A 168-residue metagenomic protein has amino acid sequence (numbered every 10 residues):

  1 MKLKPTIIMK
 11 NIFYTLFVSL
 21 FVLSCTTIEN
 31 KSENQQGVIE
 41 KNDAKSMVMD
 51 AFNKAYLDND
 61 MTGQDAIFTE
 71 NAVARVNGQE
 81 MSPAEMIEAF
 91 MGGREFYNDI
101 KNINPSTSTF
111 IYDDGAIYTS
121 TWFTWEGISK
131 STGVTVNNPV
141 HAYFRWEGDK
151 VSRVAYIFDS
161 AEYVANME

Functional and structural regions predicted by a protein language model:
M1-I39: Bacterial Sec-dependent N-terminal signal peptides
C25-M61: Short, low-complexity N-terminal intrinsically disordered segments enriched in polar/charged residues
F52, G63-D65, A72, M86 (+3 more regions): Hydrophobic pocket/interface hotspot
D60-Y112, I117: A solvent-exposed, acidic/Ser-Thr-rich amphipathic alpha-helical stretch
G78, F123-W125, F158: A mature extracytoplasmic/lumenal domain signature
W122-V151: Exposed beta-sheet edge and beta->alpha loop/turn motif
R153-E168: Low-complexity, intrinsically disordered terminal/linker segments enriched in charged and Gly/Pro repeats
